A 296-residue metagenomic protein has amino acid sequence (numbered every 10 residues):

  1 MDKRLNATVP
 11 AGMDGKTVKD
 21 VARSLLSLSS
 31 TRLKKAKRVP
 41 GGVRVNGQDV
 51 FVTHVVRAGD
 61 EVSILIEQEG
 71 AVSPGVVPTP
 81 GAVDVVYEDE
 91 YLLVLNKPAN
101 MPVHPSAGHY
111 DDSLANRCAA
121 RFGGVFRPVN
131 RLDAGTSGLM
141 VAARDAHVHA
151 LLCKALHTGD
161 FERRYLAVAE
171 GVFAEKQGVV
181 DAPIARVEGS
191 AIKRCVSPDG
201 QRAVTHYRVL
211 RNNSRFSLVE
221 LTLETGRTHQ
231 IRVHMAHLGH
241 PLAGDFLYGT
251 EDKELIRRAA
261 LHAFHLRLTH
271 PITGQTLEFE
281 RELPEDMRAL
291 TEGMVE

Functional and structural regions predicted by a protein language model:
M1-V179, A185-E188, D286-G293: RNA pseudouridine synthases
G47, I66-E67, V233, E251 (+1 more regions): Conserved "cap/hinge" positions at secondary-structure junctions
F51-V55, E220, R258: Short, surface-exposed secondary-structure edge patches
I66-Q68, E188-A191, R202, F246-D252: Short Pro/Gly-enriched beta-strand edge/turn motifs at strand-loop
V85, A169, H206-V209, L242: Conserved hydrophobic positions within beta-strands
F122-C153, E162, D181-L238, A263-E296: The conserved catalytic core of RNA pseudouridine synthases
E162, L166-E170, H237-D252: Flexible glycine-rich active-site/ligand-binding loops centered on an Asp-His dyad
A243-L277: RNA substrate-recognition surfaces in RNA-acting enzymes
